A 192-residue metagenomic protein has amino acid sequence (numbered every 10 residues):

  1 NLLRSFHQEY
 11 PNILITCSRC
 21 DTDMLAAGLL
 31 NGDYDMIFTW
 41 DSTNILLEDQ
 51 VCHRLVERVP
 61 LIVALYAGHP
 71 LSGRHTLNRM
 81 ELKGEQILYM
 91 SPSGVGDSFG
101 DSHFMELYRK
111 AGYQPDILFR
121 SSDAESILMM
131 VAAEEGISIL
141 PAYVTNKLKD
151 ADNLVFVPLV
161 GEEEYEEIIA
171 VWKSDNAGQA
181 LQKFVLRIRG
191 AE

Functional and structural regions predicted by a protein language model:
N1-L46, S121: Central regulatory/effector-binding core of bacterial HTH transcription factors
L2-P11, D33, S98-Q114: Ligand-binding cleft/hinge of the Venus flytrap
G28-L30, L82, M129-E135, A170: Hydrophobic residues within well-ordered alpha-helices
W40, E85-A111, G178-Q182: Secondary-structure junction motif
W40-E48, S102, L107-K110, A124-L154: A ligand-binding cleft/hinge motif common to bilobed small-molecule-binding domains
Q50-L61, L65-I87, Q182: Flexible hinge/capping segments at coil-to-helix
V51-I62, A142-T145, D150-E164: Short beta-strand->loop
V155-E192: A late-sequence structural motif
